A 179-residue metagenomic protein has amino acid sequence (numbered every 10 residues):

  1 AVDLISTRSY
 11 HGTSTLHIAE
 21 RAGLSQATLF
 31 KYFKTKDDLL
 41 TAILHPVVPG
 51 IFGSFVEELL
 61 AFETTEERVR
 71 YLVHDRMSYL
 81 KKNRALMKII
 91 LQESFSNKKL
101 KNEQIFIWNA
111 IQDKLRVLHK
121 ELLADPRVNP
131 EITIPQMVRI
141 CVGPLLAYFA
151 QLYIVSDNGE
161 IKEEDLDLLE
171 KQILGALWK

Functional and structural regions predicted by a protein language model:
A1-I5, R76: Short hydrophobic clusters on alpha-helical segments that form packing/core surfaces in small helical domains
A1-V2, I18, I43-V47, I51 (+1 more regions): Generic hydrophobic, amphipathic alpha-helix propensity
L4-D38, A42: Helix-turn-helix
H11-G12, V128, I132: Short, charged helix-capping/linker segments at alpha-helix termini
I43-Y71: Amphipathic alpha-helical linker/stalk segments
S78, K82, K99-D125, P135-R139 (+2 more regions): Amphipathic alpha-helical packing segments from all-alpha helical-bundle domains
L80-N102, A150-V155: Amphipathic alpha-helical segments used for helix-helix packing
P130-L152, E164-A176: Hydrophobic alpha-helical segments that form the core of small-molecule binding pockets and/or dimer interfaces
